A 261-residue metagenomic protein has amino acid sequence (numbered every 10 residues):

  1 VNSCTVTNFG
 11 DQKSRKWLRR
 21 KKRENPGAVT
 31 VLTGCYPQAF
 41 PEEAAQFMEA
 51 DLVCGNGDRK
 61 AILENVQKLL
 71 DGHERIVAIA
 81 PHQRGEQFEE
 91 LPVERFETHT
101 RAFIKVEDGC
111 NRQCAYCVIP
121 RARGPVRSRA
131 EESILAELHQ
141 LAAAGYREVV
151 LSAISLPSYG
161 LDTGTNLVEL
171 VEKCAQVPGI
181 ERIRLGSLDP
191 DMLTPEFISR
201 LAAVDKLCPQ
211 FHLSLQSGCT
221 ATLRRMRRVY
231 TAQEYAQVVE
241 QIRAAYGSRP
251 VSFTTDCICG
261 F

Functional and structural regions predicted by a protein language model:
V1-Y159, E196, L201, F211 (+1 more regions): Proteins enriched for Cys/Gly/acidic motifs involved in redox and nucleic-acid/cofactor modification
F9-W17, L161-F261: Conserved AdoMet/S-adenosylmethionine-binding subsite of the radical SAM
